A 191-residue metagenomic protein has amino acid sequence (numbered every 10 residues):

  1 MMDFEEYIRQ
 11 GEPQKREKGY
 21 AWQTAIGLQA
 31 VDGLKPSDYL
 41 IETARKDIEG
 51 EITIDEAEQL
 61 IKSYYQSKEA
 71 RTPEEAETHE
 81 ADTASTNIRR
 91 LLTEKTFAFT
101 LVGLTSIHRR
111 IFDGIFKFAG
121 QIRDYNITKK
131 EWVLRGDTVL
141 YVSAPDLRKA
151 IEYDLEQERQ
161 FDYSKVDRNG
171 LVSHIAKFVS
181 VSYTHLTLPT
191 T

Functional and structural regions predicted by a protein language model:
M1-D124: N-terminal structured helix/loop subdomain that forms the ligand-binding/catalytic interface in diverse enzymes
I111-L155: A glycine-rich, hydrophobic loop/mini-helix early in the fold
D137-S182: Helix-hairpin-helix/helix-loop-helix acidic hairpins
T184-T190: Conserved small/polar residues in nucleotide/adenosyl-binding loops
